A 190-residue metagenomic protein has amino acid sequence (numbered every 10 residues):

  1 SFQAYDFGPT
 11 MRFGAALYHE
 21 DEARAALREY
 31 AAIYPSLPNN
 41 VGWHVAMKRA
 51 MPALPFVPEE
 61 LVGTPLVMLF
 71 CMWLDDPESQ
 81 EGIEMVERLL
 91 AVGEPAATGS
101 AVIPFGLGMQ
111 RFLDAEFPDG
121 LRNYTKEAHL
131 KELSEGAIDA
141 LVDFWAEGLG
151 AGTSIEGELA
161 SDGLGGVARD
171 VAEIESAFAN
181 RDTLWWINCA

Functional and structural regions predicted by a protein language model:
S1-A190: Soluble FAD-dependent oxygen oxidases
